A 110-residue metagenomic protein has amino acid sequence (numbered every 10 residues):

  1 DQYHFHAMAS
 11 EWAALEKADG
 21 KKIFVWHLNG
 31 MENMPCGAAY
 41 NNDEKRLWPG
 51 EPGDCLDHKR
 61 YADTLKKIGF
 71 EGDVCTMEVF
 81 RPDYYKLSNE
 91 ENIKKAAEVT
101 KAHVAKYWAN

Functional and structural regions predicted by a protein language model:
Q2-N110: Histidine-acidic metal/acid-base catalytic patches
